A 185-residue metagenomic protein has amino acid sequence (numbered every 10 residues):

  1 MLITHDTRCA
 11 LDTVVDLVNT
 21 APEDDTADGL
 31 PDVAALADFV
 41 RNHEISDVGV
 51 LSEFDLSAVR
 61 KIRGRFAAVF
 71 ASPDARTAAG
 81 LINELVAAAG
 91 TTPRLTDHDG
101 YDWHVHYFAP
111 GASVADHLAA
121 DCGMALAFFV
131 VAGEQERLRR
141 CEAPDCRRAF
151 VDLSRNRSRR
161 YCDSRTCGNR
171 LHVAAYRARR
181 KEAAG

Functional and structural regions predicted by a protein language model:
M1-R140, P144-V151, A184-G185: Short helix-coil boundary/hinge micro-motifs
R94, P110, S154, N169-R170 (+1 more regions): Short alpha-helix boundary/capping motifs
Y101-D102, R160, A178-K181: Juxtamembrane/interface motifs at transmembrane-helix termini
L138-A143, R159, S164, R170: Residues immediately within or flanking Cys/His clusters that coordinate Zn2+ in small zinc-binding modules
D152-R159: Short linker/helix segments within small regulatory modules
R165-A183: Basic DNA-binding region of bZIP-type proteins
